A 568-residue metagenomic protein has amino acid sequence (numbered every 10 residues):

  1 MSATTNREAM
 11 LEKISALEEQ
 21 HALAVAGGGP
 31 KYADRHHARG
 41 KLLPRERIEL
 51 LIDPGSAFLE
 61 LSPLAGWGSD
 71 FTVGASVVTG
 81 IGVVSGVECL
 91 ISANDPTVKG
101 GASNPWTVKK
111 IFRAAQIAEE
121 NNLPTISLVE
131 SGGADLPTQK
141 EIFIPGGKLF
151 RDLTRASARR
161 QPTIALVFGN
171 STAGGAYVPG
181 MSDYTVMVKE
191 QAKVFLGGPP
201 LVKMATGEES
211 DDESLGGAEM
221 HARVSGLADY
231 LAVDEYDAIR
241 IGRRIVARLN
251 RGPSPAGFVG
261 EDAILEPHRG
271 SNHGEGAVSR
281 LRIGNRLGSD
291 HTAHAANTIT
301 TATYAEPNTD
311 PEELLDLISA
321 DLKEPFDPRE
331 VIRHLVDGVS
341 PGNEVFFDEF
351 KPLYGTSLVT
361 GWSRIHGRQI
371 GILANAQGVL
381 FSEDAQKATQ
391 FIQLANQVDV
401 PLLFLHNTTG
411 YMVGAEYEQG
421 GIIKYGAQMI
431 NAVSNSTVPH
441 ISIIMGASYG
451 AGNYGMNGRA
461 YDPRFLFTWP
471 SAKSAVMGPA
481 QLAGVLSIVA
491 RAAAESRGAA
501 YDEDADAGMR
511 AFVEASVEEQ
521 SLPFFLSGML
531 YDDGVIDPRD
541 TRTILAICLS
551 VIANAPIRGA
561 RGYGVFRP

Functional and structural regions predicted by a protein language model:
M1-G260, I264, L287, H291-P568: Ligand-binding clefts of soluble mixed alpha/beta catalytic domains
E261-R282: Intrinsic, low-complexity polybasic segments
